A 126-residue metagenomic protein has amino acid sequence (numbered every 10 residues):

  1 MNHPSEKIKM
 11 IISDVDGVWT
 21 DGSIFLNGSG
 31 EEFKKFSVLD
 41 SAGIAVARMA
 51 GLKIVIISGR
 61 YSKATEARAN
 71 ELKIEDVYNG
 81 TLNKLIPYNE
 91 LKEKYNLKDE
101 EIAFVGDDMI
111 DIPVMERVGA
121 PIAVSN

Functional and structural regions predicted by a protein language model:
M1-L85: Alpha-helical substrate-recognition element adjacent to the catalytic core
E6, L72, L97-E100, E116: Structured loop/turn residues at beta-strand edges in well-structured enzyme cores
E32-K34, L91, S125: A generic membrane alpha-helix/interface feature
I44-M49, N89-E93, E116: Surface-exposed amphipathic alpha-helices with a cationic face
K53, E101, A120: Residues at the starts of beta-strands that form the adenosine-phosphate
L85-I112: Conserved Lys-Pro-Asp/Glu-containing loop-to-beta segment of HAD-superfamily phosphomonoesterases, centered on
F104-N126: Acidic, Mg2+-coordinating phosphoryl-transfer loop and its flanking beta/alpha structural elements, shared across
